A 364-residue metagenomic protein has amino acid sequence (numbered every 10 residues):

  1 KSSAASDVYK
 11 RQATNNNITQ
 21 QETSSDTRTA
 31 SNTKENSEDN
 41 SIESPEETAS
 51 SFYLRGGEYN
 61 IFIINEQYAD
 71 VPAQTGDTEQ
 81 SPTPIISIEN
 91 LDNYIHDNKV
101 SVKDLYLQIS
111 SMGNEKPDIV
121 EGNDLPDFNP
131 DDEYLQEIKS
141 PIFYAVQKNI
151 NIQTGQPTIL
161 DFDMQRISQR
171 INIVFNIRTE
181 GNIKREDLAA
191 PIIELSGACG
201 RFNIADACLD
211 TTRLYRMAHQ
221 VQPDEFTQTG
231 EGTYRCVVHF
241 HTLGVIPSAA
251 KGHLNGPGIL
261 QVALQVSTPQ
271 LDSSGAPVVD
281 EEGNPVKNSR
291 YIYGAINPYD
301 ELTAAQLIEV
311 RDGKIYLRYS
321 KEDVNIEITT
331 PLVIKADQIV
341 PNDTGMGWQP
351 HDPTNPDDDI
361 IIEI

Functional and structural regions predicted by a protein language model:
D7-T78, I183-I308: Tryptophan-paired
R11-R166: Short, low-hydrophobicity acidic/polar segments
Y59, Q169-I171, D358-I360: Short structural boundary motif marking the start of a folded domain
N93-R166, G283-I364: Extracellular beta-sheet/turn segments enriched in Thr/Pro/Gly and aliphatic residues
M164-T179: A short, Gly/Thr-enriched small/hydrophobic beta-strand-prone motif that recurs across taxa
